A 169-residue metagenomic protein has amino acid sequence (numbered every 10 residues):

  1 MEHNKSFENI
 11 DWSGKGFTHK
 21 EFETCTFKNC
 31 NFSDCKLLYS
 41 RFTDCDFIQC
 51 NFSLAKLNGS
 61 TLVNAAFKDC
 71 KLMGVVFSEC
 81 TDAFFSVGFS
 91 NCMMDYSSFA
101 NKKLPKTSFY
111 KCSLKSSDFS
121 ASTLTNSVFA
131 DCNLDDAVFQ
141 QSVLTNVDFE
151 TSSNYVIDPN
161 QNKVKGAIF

Functional and structural regions predicted by a protein language model:
M1-F169: Tandem repeat scaffolds
